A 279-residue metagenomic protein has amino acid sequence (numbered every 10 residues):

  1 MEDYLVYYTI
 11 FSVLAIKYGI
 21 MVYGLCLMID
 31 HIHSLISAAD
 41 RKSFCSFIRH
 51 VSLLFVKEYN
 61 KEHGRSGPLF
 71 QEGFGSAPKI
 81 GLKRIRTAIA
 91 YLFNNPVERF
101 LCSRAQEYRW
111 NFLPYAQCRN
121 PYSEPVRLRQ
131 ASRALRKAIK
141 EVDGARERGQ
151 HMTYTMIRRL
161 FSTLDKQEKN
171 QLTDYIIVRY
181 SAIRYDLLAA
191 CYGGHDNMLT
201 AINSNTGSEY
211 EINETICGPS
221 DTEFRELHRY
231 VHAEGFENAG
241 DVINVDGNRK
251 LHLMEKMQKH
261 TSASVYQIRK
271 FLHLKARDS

Functional and structural regions predicted by a protein language model:
M1-G24, A38-S279: Short Pro-Cys-Gly-centered "Cys-loop" motif that presents a nucleophilic cysteine in a tight turn
H31-A39: Short beta-strand->loop micro-motif that forms the acidic, two-metal-ion catalytic signature in nucleotide-processing
